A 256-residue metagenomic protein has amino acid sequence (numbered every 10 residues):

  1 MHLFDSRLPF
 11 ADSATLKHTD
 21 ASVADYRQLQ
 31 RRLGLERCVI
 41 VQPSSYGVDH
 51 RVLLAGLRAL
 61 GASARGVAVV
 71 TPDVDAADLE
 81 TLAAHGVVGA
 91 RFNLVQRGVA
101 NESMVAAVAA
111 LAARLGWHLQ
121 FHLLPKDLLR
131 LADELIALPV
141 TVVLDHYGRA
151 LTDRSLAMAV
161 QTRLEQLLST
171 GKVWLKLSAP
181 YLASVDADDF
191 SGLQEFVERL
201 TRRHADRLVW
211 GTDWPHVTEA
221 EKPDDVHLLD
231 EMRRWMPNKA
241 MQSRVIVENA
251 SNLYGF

Functional and structural regions predicted by a protein language model:
M1, Y147, T212-W214: Active-site metal-binding loops of divalent metal-dependent hydrolases
M1-P43, G47-V48: An N-terminally biased module of ancient metal coordination in phosphate/nucleic-acid-related enzymes
H2, R31, S103-M104, V108 (+4 more regions): A generic "structured core" feature
F4-S6, S45-V48, D73-A76, K126-L129 (+3 more regions): Active-site environment of divalent metal-dependent phosphoester hydrolases
T19-R37, R202-R207, A220-F256: Mid-to-C-terminal alpha-helical segments outside catalytic/metal-binding sites
S45-D127, D133, W174-P180: Active-site gating/metal-coordination segments in enzymes
V48-A64, F196-H204, D225-W235: Short, electropositive alpha-helical surface patch
E102-W210: Catalytic pocket-lining loop regions of alpha/beta-barrel enzymes, especially the amidohydrolase/enolase/GH5 lineages
